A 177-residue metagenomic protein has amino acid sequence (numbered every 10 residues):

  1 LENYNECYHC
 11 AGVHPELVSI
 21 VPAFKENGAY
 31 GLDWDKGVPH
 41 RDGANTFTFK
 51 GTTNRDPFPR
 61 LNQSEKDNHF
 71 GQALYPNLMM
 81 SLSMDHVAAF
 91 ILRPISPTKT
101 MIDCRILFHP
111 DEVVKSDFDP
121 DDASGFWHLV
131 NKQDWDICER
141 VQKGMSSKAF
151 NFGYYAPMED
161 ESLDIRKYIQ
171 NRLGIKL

Functional and structural regions predicted by a protein language model:
L1-L177: C-terminal catalytic domain of Rieske-type non-heme iron oxygenases
